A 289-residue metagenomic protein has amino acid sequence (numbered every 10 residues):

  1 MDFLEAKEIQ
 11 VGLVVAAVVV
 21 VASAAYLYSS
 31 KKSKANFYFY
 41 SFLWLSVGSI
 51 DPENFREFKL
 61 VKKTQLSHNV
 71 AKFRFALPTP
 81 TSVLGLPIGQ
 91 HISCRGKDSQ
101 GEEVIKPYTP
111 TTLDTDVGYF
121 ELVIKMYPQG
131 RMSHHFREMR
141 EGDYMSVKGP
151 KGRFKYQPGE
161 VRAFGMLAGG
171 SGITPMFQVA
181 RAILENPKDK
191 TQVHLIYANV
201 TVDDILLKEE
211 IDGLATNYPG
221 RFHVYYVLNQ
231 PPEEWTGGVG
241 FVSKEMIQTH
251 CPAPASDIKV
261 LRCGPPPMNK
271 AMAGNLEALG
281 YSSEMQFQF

Functional and structural regions predicted by a protein language model:
M1-A25, A35-F37, P52-N54, H194-F289: Reductase modules of NAD(P)H-dependent flavoproteins
A24-N36, S41-L43, I183: Anionic-ligand-binding alpha/beta catalytic cores of soluble enzymes and soluble regulatory domains that recognize
S41-D143, N199-T201, D212, V227-Q230: Ferredoxin-reductase
G149-V161: A short, basic/flexible loop-to-alpha-helix module at the beginning of a structural domain
V161, E185-V193: Conserved S-adenosyl-L-methionine
A163-G165, K259: Structural motif
G165-T174: Short, glycine-rich nucleotide/cofactor-binding loops
I173-P187: Histidine-anchored nucleotide/phosphate-binding helix
